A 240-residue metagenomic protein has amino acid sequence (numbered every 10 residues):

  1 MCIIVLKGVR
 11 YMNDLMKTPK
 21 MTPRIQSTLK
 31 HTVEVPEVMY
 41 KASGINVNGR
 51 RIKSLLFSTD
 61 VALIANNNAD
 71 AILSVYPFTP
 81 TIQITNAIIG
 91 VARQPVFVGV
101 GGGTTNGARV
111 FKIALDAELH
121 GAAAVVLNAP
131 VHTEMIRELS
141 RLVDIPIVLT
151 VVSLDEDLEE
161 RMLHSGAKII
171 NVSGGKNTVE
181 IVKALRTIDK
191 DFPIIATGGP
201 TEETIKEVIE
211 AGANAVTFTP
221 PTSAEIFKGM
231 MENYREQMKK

Functional and structural regions predicted by a protein language model:
G8-V98, G102-A108, L119: Conserved N-terminal beta1-alpha1 strand-loop-helix module at the mouth
M12-T32, A42-S43, G49-R50, F192-I195 (+1 more regions): Alpha/beta catalytic cores of nucleotide-metabolism and tRNA/nucleoside-modifying enzymes
R50-K53, A71-F78, G99-N106, A122-H132 (+3 more regions): Catalytic beta/alpha-barrel core
L63-I64, I88, D116-E118, L139 (+3 more regions): Generic structural signal for hydrophobic
N68-A69, A92-P95, H120-A123, V143-I147 (+3 more regions): Glycine-enriched alpha-helix->loop->beta-strand junction motifs that scaffold or abut catalytic
T79-G103, M135-S153, T178-T201, Y234-K240: Alpha-helix-loop-beta-strand connector modules within alpha/beta enzyme cores
A108-L115, D157-H164, P200-N214, F218: Catalytic cores of alpha/beta
G121-V131, K168-I181, G212-E232: Glycine-rich phosphate-binding active-site loops on the catalytic face of alpha/beta enzymes
